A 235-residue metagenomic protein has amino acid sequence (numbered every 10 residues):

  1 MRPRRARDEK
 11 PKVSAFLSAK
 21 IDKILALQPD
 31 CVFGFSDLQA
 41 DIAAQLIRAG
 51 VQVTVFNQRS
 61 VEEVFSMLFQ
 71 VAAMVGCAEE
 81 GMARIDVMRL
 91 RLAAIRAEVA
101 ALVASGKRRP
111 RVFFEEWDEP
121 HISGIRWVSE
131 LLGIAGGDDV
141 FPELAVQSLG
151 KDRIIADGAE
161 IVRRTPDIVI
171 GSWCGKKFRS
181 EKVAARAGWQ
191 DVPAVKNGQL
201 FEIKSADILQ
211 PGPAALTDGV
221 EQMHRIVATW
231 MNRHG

Functional and structural regions predicted by a protein language model:
M1-G235: N-terminal ligand-binding lobe of clamshell/alpha-beta domains
